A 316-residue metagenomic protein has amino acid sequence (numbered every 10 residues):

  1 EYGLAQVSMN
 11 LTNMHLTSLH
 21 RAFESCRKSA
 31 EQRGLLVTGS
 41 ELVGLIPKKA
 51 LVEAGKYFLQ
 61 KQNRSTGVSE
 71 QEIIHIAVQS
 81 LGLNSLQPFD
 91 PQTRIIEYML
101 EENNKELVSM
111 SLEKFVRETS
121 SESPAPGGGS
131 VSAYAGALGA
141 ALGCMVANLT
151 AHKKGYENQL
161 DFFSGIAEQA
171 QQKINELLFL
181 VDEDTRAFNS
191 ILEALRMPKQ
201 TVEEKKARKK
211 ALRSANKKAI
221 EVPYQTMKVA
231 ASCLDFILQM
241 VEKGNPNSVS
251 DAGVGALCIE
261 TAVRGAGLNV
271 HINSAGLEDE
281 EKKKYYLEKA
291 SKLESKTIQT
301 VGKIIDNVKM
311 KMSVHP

Functional and structural regions predicted by a protein language model:
E1-E113, S121, A207, A211-S214: Long, contiguous binding/interaction regions
E1-Y2, Q32-I46, A50, E157-N158 (+4 more regions): Flexible, glycine/charged-enriched surface loops at secondary-structure junctions
L11-N13, T119-V146, N247-A266: Conserved phosphate/anionic-ligand binding catalytic regions in large, soluble enzymes, centered on
E102-R117, Q225, S232, N273: Polytopic transmembrane helical bundles with strong interfacial aromatic enrichment
L107, S123-Y134, N158, F162 (+7 more regions): Non-transmembrane, amphipathic alpha-helical segments
V146, I174-V181, F188, I220-M227 (+6 more regions): A structural signal for well-ordered alpha-helices, especially hydrophobic packing surfaces of coiled-coils
H152-P198, L293-E294, Q299-V301: A structural-propensity feature for long, helix-poor, extended segments
D184-L257, N273: Amphipathic alpha-helical interface segments
